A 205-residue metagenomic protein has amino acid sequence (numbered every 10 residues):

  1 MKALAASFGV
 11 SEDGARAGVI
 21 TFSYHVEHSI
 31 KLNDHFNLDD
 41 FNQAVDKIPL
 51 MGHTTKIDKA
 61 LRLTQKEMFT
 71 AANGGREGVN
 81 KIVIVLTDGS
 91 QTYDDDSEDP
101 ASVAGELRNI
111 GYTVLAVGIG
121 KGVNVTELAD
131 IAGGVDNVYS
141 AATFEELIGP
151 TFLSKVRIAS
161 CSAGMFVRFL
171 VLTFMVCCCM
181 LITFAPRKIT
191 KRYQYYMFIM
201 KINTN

Functional and structural regions predicted by a protein language model:
M1, V19, L86-S90: MIDAS-like acidic motif and immediate structural context at the N-terminus of von Willebrand factor A/I domains
M1-R16, F36, S97, A101: …and closely analogous acidic/polar surface helices at protein-protein or active-site interfaces in A-domain-like
E12-R16, G78-I82, R108-L115, G134-V138 (+1 more regions): Loop/turn elements at helix/coil->beta-strand transitions in domains of secreted/extracellular proteins
H25-K81, Q91-S102, T113-D130, L147 (+1 more regions): Von Willebrand factor
G120-V167: C-terminal helix of von Willebrand factor
R168-T183: Single-pass alpha-helical transmembrane segments
Y193-Y196: Low-complexity, intrinsically disordered or signal/transmembrane-proximal segments
